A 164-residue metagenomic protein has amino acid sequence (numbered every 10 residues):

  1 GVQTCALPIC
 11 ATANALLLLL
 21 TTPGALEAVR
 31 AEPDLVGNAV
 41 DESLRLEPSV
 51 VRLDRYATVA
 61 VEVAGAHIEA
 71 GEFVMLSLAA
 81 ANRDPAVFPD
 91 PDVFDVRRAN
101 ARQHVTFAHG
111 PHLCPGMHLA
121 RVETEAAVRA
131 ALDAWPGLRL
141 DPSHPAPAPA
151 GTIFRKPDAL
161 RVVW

Functional and structural regions predicted by a protein language model:
G1-W164: Cytochrome P450
